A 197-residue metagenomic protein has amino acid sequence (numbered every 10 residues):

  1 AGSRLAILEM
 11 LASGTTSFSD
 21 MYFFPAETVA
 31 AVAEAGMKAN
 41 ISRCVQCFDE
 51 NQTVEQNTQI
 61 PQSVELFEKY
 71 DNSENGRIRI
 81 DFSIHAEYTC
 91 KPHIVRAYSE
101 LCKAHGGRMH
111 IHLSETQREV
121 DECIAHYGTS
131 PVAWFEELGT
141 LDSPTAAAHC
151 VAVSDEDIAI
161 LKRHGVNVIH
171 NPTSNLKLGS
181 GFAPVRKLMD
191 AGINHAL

Functional and structural regions predicted by a protein language model:
A1-F24, I84-I94: Divalent metal-binding segments
G2-E9, Y22-E27, T58-S63, S154-D157: Short, acidic/polar
L8, A30, R96, A133 (+2 more regions): Alpha-helical segments flanking ligand/cofactor-binding loops in enzyme cores
T15, M37, G106-R108, G165-V166 (+1 more regions): A structural motif
S19, N40, H110, I169-H170 (+1 more regions): Conserved beta-strand positions in the central sheet of alpha/beta enzyme cores
E27-V151: Metal-coordinating catalytic core of metallo-dependent amide/deamination hydrolases
T140-L197: Active-site-adjacent C-terminal substructures of enzyme catalytic domains
